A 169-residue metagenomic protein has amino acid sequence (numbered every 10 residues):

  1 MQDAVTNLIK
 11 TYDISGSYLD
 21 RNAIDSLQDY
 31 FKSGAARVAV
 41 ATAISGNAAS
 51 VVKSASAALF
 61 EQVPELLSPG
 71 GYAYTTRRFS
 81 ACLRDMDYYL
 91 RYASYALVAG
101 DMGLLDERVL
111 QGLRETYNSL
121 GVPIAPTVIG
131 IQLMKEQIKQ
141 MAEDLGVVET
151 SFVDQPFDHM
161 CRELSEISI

Functional and structural regions predicted by a protein language model:
M1-N118, V122, P126-V128, K139-I169: Core of compact, soluble alpha-helical bundle domains
M134: Conserved phosphate-interacting/catalytic interface
